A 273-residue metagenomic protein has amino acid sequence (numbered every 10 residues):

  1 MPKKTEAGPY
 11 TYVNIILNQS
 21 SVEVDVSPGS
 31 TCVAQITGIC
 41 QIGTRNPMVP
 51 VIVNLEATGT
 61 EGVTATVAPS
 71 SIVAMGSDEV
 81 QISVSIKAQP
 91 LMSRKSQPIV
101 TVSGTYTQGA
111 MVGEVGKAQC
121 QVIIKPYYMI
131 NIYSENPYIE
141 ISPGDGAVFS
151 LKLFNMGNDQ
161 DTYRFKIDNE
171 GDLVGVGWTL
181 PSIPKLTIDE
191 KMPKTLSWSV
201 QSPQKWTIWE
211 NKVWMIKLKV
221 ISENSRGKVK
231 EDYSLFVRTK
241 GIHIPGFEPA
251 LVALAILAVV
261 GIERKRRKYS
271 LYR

Functional and structural regions predicted by a protein language model:
M1-R273: Long beta-sheet-rich domains in secretory-pathway and surface-associated proteins
